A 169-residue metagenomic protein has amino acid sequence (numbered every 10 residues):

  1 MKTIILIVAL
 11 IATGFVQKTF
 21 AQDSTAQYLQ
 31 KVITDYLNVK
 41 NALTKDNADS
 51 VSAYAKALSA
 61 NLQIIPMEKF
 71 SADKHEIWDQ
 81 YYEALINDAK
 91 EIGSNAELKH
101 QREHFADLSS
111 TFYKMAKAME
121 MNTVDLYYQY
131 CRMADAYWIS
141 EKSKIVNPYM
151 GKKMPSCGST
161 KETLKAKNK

Functional and structural regions predicted by a protein language model:
M1-S24: Bacterial Sec-dependent N-terminal signal peptides
T25-K169: Mature extracytoplasmic or organellar-lumen-exposed domains after removal of signal/transit peptides
